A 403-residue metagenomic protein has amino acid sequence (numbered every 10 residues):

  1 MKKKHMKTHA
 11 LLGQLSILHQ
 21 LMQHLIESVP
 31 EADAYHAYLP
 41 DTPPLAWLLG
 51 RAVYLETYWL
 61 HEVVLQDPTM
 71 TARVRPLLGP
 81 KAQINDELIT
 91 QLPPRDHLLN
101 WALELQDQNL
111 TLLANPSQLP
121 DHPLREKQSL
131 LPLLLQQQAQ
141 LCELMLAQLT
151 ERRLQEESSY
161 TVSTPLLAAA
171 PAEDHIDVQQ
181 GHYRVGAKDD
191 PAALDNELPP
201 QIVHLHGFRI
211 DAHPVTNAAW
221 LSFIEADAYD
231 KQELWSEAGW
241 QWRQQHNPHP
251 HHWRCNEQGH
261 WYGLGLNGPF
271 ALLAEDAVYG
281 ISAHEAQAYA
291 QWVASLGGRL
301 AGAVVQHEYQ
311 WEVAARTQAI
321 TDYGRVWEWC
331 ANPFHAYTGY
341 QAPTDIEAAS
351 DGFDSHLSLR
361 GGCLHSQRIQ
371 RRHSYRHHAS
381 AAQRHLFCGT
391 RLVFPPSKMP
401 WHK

Functional and structural regions predicted by a protein language model:
K4-P43, G50-Y54, E62-V64, P68-A72 (+11 more regions): Disulfide-stabilized, aromatic/cysteine-rich ligand-recognition loop
E56, L60, V64, P68-T69 (+1 more regions): Carboxylate/His-rich catalytic cores and anion/metal-binding grooves
E151-E157, N217, Q232-H260, L272-W329: Short, well-ordered surface patches within globular domains
R153-H182: Flexible inter-domain linker/hinge segments
V178, Y183, I210, T216 (+3 more regions): Conserved hydrophobic/aromatic pocket- or pore-lining residues that grip, position, or stack substrates in active sites
Q180-P200, H251-L264: Short acidic N-proximal helix/loop "leader" segments that mark the beginning of a domain or an inter-domain linker
V185-N196, A219-I224, Y229-L234, C330-T344 (+3 more regions): Cytochrome P450 core scaffold surrounding the K-helix E-X-X-R motif and the conserved "meander" helix-loop region
A314-N332, G339-H356: An exposed tryptophan-centered "aromatic clamp" motif
